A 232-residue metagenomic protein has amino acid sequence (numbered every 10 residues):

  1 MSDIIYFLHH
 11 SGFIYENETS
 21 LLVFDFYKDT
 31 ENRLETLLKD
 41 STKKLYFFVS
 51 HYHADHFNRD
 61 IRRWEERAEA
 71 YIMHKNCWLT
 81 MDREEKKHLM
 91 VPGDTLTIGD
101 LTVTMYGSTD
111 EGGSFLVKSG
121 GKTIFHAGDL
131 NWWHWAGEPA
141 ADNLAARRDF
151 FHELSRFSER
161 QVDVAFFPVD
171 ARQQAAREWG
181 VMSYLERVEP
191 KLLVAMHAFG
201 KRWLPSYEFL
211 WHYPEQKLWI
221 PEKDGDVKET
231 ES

Functional and structural regions predicted by a protein language model:
M1-I5, D100-L101, R160-V162: Beta-propeller blade-edge signature
I5-S11, E85-T95, R156, Q173 (+1 more regions): Binuclear metal-ion centers of metallo-dependent hydrolases, dominated by the metallo-beta-lactamase
S11-E16, G113-V117: Short beta-strand scaffold segments in enzyme catalytic cores
G12-F48, Y52, R59-W64, L130-E159: Pre-active-site segment of Zn-dependent metallo-hydrolases
V23-Y27, K43-D55, Y71-N76, F125-G128 (+4 more regions): Active-site neighborhood of phospho(di)ester-bond hydrolases with catalytic His/Asp-centered motifs
D29-N32, Y52-F57, C77-M81, L96 (+4 more regions): Active-site environment of divalent metal-dependent phosphoester hydrolases
A68-I124, E215-S232: Metallo-beta-lactamase
T109-E186: Active-site-proximal loop/helix segments of hydrolase catalytic cores
